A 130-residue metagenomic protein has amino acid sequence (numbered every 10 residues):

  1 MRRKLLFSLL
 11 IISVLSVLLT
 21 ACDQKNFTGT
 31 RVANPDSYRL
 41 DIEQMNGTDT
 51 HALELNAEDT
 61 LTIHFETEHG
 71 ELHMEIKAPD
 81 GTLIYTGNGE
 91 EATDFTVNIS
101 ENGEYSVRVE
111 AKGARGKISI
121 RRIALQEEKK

Functional and structural regions predicted by a protein language model:
M1-L9: Bacterial N-terminal signal peptides that target proteins for export
V17-A21: C-terminal motif of bacterial Sec signal peptides marking the signal peptidase cleavage site
C22-A52: Transition segment at domain starts
Y38, L72, A111-K129: Edge beta-strands of jelly-roll/beta-sandwich modules across compartments, strongly enriched in secreted/luminal
D41-K77, R115: Post-signal-peptide N-terminal segment of Sec-exported extracytoplasmic proteins
D49-H51, T93-V97, Y105: Short strand-edge motifs at loop-to-beta-strand transitions and within beta-strands of extracellular beta-rich domains
A57-I63, V97-R115: Noncatalytic modules at the cell exterior or secretory-pathway interfaces, chiefly beta-strand-rich lectin/adhesion
H69-Y85, I120-I123: Short, surface-exposed beta-strand/strand-loop-strand elements in extracellular ectodomains
